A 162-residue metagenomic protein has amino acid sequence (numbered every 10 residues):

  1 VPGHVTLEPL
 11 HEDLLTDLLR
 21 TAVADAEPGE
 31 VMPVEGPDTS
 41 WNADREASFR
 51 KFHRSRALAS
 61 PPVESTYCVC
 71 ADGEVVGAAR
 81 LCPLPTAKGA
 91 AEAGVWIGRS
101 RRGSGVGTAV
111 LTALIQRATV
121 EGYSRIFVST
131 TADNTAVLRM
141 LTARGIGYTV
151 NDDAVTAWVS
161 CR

Functional and structural regions predicted by a protein language model:
V1-E92, G98-R99, R117, D133 (+1 more regions): GNAT-family acyltransferases
E30, G105-V106, I126, L138 (+1 more regions): Short linear functional motifs in flexible/disordered or boundary regions
D44-S48, G107, F127, R144: Alpha-helix boundary/capping detector
V95, I126-T130: Conserved hydrophobic beta-strand within the GNAT/NAT acetyltransferase core sheet that lines the active-site cleft
I97, G103-V120, T135-A143: Conserved acetyl-CoA-binding loop-helix of GNAT-fold acetyltransferases
